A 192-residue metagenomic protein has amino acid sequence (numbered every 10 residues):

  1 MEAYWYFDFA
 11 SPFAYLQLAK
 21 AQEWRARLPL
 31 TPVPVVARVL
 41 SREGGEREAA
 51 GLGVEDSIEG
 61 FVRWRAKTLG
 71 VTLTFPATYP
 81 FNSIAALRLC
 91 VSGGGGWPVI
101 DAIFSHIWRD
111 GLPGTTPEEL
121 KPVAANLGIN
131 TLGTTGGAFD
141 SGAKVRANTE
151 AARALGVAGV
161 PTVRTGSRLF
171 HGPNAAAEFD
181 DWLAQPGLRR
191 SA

Functional and structural regions predicted by a protein language model:
E2-Y4, A10-T31, A102-A192: C-terminal cap of thioredoxin/glutaredoxin-like
F9, F13-D110: Structural alpha/beta surface segment adjacent to cysteine/selenocysteine redox centers across thiol/disulfide enzymes
